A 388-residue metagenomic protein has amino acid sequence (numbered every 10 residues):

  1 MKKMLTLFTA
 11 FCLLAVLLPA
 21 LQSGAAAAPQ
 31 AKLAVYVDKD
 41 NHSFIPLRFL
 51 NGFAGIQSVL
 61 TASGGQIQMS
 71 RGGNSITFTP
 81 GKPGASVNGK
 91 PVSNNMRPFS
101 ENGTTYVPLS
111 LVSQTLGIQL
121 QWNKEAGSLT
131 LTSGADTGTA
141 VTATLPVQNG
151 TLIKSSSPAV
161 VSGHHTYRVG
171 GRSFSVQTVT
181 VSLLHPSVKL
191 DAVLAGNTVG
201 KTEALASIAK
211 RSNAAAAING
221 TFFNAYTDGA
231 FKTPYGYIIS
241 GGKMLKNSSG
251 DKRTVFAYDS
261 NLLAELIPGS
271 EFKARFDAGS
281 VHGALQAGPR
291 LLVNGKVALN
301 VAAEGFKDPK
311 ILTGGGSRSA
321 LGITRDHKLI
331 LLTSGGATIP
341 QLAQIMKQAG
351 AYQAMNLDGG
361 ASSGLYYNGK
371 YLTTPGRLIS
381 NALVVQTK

Functional and structural regions predicted by a protein language model:
K2-A27: Sec-dependent N-terminal signal peptides of Gram-positive bacterial secreted proteins and lipoproteins
L21-A26, F53, Q57-V59, E101 (+1 more regions): Zymogen propeptides
A28-G65, P91-S128: Extracytoplasmic Gram-positive cell-surface binding/anchoring modules and repeats
A34-V35, S63-I67, N94-R97, G163 (+4 more regions): N-terminal post-signal-peptidase region of extra-cytosolic proteins
S70-G72, I76-P91: Signal peptide-directed extracytoplasmic domains
T137-T139, D228-S249, F306-L357, S362-K388: Conserved, well-ordered active-site substructure
S182-H185, A225-Y226, A257-L263, N294 (+3 more regions): Short acidic-glycine loop/turn motifs at beta-strand connectors
N224-V297, V301-A302: Active-site-adjacent helix-turn-beta-strand microarchitecture at beta-sheet edges that either contains or buttresses
